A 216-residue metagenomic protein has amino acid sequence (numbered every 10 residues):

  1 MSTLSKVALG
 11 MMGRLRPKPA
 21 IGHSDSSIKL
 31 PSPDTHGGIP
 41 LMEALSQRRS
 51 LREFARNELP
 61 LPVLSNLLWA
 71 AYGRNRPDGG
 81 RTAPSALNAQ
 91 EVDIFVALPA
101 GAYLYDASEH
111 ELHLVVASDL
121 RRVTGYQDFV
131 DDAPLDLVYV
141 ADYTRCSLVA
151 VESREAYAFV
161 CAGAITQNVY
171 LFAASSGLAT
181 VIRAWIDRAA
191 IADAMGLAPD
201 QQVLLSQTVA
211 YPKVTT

Functional and structural regions predicted by a protein language model:
M1-A133: N-terminal amphipathic, basic helical "cap/leader" segment at the start of enzyme domains
L4, S32-D34, Q202-T216: C-terminal helix-cap and adjacent tail motif
D25-S27, S153-E155, L204-L205, A210-P212: A short, structure-level motif marking secondary-structure boundaries and short turns
R48, L67, I94, L135-I191: Small-aliphatic-rich amphipathic alpha-helix that forms the alpha element of a beta-alpha
T82, L87-N88, I186-D193: Beta-rich nucleic-acid/ligand-interaction surfaces
A86, T180-R183, P199: Short, surface-exposed helix-loop/turn micro-motifs enriched in polar/charged residues
P99-A100, D142, P212: Solvent-exposed coil/turn segments that connect beta secondary-structure elements in extracytoplasmic/periplasmic
I191-S206: Short, electropositive alpha-helical surface patch
